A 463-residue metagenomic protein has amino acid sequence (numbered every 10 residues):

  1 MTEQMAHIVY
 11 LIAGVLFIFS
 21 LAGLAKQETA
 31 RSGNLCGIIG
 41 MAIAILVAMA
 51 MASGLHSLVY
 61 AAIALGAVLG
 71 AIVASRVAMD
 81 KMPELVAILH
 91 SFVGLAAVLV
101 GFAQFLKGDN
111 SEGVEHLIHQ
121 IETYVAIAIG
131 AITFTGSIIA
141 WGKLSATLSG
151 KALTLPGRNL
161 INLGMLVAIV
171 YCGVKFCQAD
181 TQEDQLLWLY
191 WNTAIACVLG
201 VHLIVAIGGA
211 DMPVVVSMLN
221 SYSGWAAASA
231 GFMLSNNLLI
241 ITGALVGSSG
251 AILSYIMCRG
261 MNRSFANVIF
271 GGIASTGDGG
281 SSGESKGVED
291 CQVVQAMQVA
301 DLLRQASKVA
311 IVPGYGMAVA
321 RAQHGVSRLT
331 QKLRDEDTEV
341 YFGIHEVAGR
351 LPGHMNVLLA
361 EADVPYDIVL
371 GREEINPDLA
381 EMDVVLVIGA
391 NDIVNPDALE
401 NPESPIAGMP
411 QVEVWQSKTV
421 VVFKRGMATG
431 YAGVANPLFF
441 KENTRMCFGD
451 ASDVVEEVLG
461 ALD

Functional and structural regions predicted by a protein language model:
M1-G14, M51-V68, H119-F134, Q182-I195: Structural signature of hydrophobic alpha-helical transmembrane segments
Y10-L21, M41-A48, A64-V73, L99-G101 (+4 more regions): Hydrophobic core segments of alpha-helical transmembrane domains in multi-pass membrane transport and ion-translocation
L16-T29, V68-V86, S137-A152, L199-M212 (+1 more regions): C-terminal ends of transmembrane helices
R31-G40, V59-A62, K81-V93, A152-N162 (+1 more regions): Cytoplasmic-side transmembrane-helix entry/capping segments in multi-pass membrane proteins
A48-Y60, I72-P83, V98-E115, K143 (+1 more regions): Transmembrane alpha-helix boundary signature
A103-V114, C177-L187, V214, S221-I241: Transmembrane helix-loop junctions at the membrane interface of multipass transporters and ion channels
L245-A306: Membrane-interfacial segments at transmembrane helix termini in multi-pass membrane proteins
S285-D463: Structured cytosolic domains appended to multi-pass membrane proteins
